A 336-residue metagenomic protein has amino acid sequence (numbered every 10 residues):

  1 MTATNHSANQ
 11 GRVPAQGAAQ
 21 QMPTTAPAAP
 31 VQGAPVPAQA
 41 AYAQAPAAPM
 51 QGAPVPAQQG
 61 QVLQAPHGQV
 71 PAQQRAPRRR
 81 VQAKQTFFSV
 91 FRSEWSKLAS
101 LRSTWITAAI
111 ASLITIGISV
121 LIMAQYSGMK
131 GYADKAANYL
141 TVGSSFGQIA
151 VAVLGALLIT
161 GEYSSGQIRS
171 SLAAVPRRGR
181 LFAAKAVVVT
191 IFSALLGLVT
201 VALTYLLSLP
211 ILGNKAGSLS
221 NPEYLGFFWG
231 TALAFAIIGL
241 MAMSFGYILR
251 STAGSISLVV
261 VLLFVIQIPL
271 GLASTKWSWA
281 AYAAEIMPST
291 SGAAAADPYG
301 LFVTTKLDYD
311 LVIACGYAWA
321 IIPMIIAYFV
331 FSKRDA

Functional and structural regions predicted by a protein language model:
A3-G33, Q39-P46, Q51, P56-P71 (+7 more regions): Secretory targeting signals
F87-A99: A short amphipathic helical element positioned immediately N-terminal to and/or at the very start of a transmembrane
R102-Q125, L140-L154, S257-L270: Hydrophobic alpha-helical transmembrane segments of multi-pass membrane transport/permease proteins
V151-G155, I168, L203, M241-F245 (+3 more regions): Hydrophobic/aromatic residues in alpha-helical transmembrane segments
A152-A174, R178-G179: Transmembrane helix boundary and interhelical loop/hinge segments in multi-pass membrane proteins
T252-I286: Transmembrane helix segments
S278-G300: Short hydrophobic, aromatic-rich alpha-helical segments embedded in or entering the lipid bilayer of multi-pass
Y328-A336: Membrane-interface capping segments at transmembrane-helix boundaries
